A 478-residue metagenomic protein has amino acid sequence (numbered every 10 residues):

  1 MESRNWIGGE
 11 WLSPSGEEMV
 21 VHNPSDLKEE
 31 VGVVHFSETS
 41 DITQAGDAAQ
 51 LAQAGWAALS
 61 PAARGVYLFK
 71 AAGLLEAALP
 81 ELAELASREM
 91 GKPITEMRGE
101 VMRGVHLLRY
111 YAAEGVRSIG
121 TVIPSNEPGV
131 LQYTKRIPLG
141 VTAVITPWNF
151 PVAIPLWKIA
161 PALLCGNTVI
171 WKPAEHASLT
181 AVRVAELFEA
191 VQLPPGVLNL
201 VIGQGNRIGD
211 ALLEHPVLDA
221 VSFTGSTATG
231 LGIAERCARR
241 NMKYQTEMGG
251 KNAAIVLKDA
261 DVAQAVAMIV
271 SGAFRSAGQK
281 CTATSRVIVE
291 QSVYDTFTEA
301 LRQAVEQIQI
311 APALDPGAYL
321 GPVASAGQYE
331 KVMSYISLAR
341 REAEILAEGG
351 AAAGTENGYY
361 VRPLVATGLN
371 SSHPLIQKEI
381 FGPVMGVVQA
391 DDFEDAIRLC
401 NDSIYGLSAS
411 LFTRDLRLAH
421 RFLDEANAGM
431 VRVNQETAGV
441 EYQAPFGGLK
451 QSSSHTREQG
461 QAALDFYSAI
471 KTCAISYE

Functional and structural regions predicted by a protein language model:
M1-D26: Hydrophobic face of amphipathic alpha-helices that form TPR/SEL1-like repeat modules and related alpha-solenoid
G9, L27-E29, A49, R64 (+11 more regions): Residue-level signal for inorganic ion chemistry
L12, R109-P124, E306-I310, E344-A347 (+1 more regions): Proline-centered turn/helix-capping motifs that create local helix->coil transitions or kinks
L27-S118: Glycine-rich loop-to-alpha-helix module at the N-terminal edge of alpha/beta enzyme cores
E29-G32, L218, I255, Q309 (+2 more regions): Conserved C-terminal structural/oligomerization subdomain of aldehyde/semialdehyde dehydrogenase
V31-S37, A52-A58, V144, A254-L257 (+5 more regions): Short, well-ordered beta-strand elements within core beta-sheets of diverse protein domains
G120-Q264, A390: Rossmann-like NAD(P) dinucleotide-binding subdomain of oxidoreductase/dehydrogenase enzymes
A228-N370, V433, Y477: ALDH superfamily catalytic-core signature
